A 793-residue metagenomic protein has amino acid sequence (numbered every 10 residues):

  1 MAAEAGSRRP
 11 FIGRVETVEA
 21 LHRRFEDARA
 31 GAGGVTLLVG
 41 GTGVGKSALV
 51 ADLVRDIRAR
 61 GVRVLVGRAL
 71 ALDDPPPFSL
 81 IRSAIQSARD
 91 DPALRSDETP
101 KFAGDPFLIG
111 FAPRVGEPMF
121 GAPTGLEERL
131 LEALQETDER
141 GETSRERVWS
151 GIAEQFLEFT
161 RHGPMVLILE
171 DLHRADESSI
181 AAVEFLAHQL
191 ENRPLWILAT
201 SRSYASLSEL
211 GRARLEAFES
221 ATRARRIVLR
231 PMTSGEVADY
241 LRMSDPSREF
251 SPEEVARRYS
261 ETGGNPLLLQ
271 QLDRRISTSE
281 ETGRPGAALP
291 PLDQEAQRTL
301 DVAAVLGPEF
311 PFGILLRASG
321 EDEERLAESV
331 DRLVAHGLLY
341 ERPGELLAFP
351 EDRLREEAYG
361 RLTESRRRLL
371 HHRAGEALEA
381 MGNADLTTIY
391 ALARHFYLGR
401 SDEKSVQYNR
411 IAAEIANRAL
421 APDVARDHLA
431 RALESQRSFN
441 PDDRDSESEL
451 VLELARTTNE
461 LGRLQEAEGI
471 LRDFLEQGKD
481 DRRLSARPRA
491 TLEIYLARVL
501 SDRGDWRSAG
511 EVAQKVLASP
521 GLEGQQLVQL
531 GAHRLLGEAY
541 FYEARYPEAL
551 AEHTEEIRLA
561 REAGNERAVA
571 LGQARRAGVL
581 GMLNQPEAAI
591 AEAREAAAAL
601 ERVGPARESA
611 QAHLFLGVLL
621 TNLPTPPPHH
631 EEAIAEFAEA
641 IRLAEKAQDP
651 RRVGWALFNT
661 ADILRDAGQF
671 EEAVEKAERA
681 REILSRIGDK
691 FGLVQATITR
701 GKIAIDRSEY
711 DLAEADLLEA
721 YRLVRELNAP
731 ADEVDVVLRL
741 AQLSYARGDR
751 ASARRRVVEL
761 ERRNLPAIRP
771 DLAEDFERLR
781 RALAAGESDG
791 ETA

Functional and structural regions predicted by a protein language model:
M1-R23, R129-D138, E281-G283: Conserved adenine-nucleotide phosphate-binding loops and their immediately adjacent elements
A2-A5, V39, P231-M232, E236-S244 (+2 more regions): Short secondary-structure boundary elements
G34-V50: Walker A/P-loop nucleotide-binding motif
S47, Y204-A205, E323, Y340 (+10 more regions): Inter-helical turn/loop elements of alpha-helical hairpins
A48, P106, E191-E254, E261 (+1 more regions): Alpha-helical sensor/transducer elements of the RecA-like P-loop NTPase core
L49-P164, Y204-S206, L267: Conserved phosphate-binding/catalytic loops and adjacent sensor/switch elements of nucleotide-binding enzymes, spanning
A335, E376-A380, A413-E414, L433-R437 (+8 more regions): Amphipathic alpha-helical segments of tetratricopeptide repeats
T387, Q407, S446-E449, P488-T491 (+9 more regions): Residue register of alpha-helical TPR repeats
